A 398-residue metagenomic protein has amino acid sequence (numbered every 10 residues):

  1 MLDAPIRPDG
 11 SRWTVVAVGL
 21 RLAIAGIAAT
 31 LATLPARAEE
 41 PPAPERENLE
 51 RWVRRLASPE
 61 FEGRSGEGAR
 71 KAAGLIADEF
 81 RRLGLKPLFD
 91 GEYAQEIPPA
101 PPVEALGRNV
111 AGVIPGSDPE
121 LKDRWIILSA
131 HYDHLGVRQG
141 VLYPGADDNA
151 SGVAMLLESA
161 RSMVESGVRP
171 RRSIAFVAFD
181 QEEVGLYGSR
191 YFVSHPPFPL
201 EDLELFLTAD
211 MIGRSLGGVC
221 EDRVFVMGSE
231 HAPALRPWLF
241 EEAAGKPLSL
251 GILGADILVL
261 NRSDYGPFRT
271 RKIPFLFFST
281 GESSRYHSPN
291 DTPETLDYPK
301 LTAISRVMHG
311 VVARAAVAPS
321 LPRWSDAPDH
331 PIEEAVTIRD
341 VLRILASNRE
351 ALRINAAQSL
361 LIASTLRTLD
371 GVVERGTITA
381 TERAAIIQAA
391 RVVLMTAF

Functional and structural regions predicted by a protein language model:
A17-T33: Bacterial N-terminal signal peptides
E39-P42, S58-G68, P98-A100, Q139-N149 (+5 more regions): Second-shell loop/turn segments in exported
P44, N48-R55, K71-R82, E92 (+9 more regions): Extracytoplasmic/secreted proteins, especially bacterial periplasmic and envelope-associated proteins
R54-R55, G63-P115: A non-catalytic alpha/beta surface segment that caps or lines the substrate-entry region of metallo-dependent hydrolase
G112, R124, L128-G185, M308: Alpha-helical metal-binding/catalytic segments enriched in His/Glu/Asp
F179-F277, D297-P299: Metal-dependent peptidase/peptidase-like ectodomains
S284-E334, A397: His/Asp/Glu-rich mid-to-C-terminal helical/loop segments that flank catalytic regions of hydrolases
P322-M395: Acidic, Ser/Thr-rich low-complexity intrinsically disordered segments
